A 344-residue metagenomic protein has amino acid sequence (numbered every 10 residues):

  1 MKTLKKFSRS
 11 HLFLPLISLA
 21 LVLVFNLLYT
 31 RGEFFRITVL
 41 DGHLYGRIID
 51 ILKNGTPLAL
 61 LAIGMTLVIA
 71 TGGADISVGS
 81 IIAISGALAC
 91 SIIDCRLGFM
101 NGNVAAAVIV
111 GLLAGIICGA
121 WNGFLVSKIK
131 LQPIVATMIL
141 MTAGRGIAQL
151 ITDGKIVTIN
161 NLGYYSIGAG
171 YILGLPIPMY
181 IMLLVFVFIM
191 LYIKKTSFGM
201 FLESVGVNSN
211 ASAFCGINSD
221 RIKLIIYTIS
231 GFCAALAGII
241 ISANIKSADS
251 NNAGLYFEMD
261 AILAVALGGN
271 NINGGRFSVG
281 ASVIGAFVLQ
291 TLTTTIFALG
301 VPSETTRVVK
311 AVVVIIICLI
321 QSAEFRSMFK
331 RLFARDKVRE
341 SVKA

Functional and structural regions predicted by a protein language model:
M1-A62, L97-A106, V342-A344: Membrane-interfacial amphipathic/re-entrant helices at transmembrane-helix boundaries
M1-V24, L28, V187, N210 (+3 more regions): Cytosolic-side transmembrane-helix boundaries in multi-pass membrane proteins
K6-F7, I129, P133-K195, I222-I225 (+3 more regions): Transmembrane helix-bundle core of multi-pass membrane transporters and related energy-transducing complexes
N26-L27, L44-R96, F124-L131, L267-V279 (+1 more regions): Single transmembrane alpha-helix segments in multi-pass membrane proteins
F35-D50, A148-I151, I193, G199 (+1 more regions): Inter-helical junctions in multi-pass inner-membrane proteins, predominant in energy-converting antiporter-like
G98-L140, G285: Alpha-helical transmembrane segments within multi-pass membrane transporters and channels
N103-V108, I117-N122, G174-D249: Helix-loop-helix "hairpin" substructures at the membrane interface of multi-pass membrane proteins
A234, I245, D249-A311: Transmembrane alpha-helical segments in multi-pass inner-membrane proteins
